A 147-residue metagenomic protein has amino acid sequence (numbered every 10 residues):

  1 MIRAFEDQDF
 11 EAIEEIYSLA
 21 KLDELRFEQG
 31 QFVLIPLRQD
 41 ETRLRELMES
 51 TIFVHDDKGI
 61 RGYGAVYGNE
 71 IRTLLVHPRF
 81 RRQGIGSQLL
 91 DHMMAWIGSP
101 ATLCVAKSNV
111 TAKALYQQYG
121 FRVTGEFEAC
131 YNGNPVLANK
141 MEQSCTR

Functional and structural regions predicted by a protein language model:
M1-E15: A short beta-loop-alpha structural element at the N-terminal edge of CoA-dependent acyl/N-acetyltransferase catalytic
E14, S18-R43: Conserved GNAT-fold acetyl-CoA-binding loop/helix
Q39-V54, E70: A short helix-loop-beta-strand connector motif used in the catalytic cores of GNAT acetyltransferases and, in some
V54, K58-L75: Conserved beta-strand in the GNAT
I71-R81, V105-A106: A short, internal acetyl-CoA/4′-phosphopantetheine-binding micro-motif in the GNAT/acyltransferase core
F80, G84-M93: Conserved acetyl-CoA pyrophosphate-binding loop and the N-cap/start of the following alpha-helix in GNAT-like
W96-S108: Conserved GNAT acetyl-CoA-binding A-motif
C104-A106, R122-N139: Conserved catalytic-core motifs of GNAT/GCN5-like acyltransferases
